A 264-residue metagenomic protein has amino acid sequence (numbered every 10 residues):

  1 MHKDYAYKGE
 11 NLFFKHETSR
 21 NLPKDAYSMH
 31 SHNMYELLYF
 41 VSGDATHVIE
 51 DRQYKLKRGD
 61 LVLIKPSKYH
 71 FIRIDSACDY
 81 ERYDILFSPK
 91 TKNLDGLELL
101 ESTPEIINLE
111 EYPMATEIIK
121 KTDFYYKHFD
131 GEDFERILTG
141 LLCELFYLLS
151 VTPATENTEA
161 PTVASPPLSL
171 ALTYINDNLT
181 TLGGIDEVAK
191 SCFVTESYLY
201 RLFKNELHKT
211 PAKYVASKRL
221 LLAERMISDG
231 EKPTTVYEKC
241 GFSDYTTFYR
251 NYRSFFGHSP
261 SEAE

Functional and structural regions predicted by a protein language model:
M1-K57, L61, S76, T246-T247: Generic protein-terminus/edge-of-domain signal
M1-N21, I64-G131, F146-T155: A hydrophobic/aromatic-rich effector-binding and dimerization subdomain of bacterial HTH-type transcriptional regulators
T46, L182, G230-E231: Residue at a beta-strand N-cap/secondary-structure junction
S102-P113, H128-L138, C143-T181, I185-C192 (+1 more regions): Short, Lys/Arg-enriched, Trp-marked, Pro/Gly-tolerant hinge/linker segments that flank
Y174-N178, R225-D229, A263: Short alpha-helical segment immediately N-terminal to, or the first helix within, an HTH/HTH-like DNA-binding domain
L182-K218, Y237-A263: Basic/polar phosphate-binding segments, predominantly the helix-turn-helix DNA-binding elements of transcriptional
